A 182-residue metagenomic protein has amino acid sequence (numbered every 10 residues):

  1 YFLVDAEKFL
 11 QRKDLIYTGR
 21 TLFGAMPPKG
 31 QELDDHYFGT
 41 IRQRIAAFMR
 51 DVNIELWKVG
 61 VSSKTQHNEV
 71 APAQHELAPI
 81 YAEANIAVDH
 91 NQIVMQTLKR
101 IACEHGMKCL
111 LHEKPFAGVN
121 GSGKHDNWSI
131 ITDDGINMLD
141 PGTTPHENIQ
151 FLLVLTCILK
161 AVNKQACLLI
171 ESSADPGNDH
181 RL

Functional and structural regions predicted by a protein language model:
F2-L111, F116-L182: Glycine-rich, acidic/polar active-site loops that bind/position phosphate-bearing ligands
